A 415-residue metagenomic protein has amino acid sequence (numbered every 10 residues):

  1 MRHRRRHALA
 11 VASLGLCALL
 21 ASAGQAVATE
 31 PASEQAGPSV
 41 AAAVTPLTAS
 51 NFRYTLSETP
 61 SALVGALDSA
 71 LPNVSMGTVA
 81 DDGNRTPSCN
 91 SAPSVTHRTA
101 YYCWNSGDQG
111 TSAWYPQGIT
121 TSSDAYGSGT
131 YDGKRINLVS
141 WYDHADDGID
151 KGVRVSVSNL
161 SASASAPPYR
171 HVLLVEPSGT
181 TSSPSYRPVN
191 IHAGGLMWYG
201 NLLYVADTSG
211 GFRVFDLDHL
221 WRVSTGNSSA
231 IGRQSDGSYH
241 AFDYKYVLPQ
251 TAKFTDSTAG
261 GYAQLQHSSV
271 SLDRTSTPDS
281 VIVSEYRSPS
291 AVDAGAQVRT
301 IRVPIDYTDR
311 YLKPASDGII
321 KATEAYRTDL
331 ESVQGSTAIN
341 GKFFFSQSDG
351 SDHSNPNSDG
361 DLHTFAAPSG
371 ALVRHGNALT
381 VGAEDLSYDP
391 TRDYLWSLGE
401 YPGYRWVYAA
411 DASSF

Functional and structural regions predicted by a protein language model:
R2, R6-G107, D411-F415: Sequence/structural signature of beta-propeller modules and their immediately flanking N-terminal secretory/stalk
A66-S112, P167-R187, N227-Q264, Y311-D329 (+1 more regions): Surface-exposed loop and turn segments in beta-propeller and other repeat-based domains that flank or scaffold
Y102-G129, V139-G194: Blade-loop segments of beta-propeller domains
Q109-G133, V189-Y199, G261-S280, D329 (+2 more regions): Structural signature of eukaryotic scaffold interfaces centered on beta-propeller domains
D124, R135, S280-E384, T391 (+2 more regions): Loop/turn-rich, solvent-exposed surfaces of beta-rich toroidal or solenoidal domains
L138-V139, Y204-A206, V283, F345 (+1 more regions): Conserved beta-strand element within WD40/beta-propeller blades
D150-S163, D216-G237, A294-Y311, N357-G370 (+1 more regions): Beta-propeller blade signature
L173-P177, P184-G195, N201-R302, E331: Eukaryote-skewed repeat-based solenoidal scaffolds used as protein-protein interaction platforms, primarily
